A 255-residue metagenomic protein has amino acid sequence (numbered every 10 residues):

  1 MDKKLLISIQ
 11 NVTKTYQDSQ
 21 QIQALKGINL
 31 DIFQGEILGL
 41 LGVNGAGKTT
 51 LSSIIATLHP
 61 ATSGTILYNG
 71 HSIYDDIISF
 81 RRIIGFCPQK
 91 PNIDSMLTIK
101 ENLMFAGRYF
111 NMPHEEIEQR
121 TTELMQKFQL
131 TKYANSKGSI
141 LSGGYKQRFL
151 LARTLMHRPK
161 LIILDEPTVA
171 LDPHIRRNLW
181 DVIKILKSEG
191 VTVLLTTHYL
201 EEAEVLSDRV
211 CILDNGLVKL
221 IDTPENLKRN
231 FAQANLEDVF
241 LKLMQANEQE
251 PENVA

Functional and structural regions predicted by a protein language model:
V43-G47: Walker A (P-loop) phosphate-binding loop of ABC-type ATPase nucleotide-binding domains
G64-Y74, S79-F80: Conserved ABC transporter NBD signature motif
M96, K137-L141: Conserved ABC ATPase signature
M104, R108, E115-Y133: Conserved ABC ATPase "signature" region
R158: Conserved catalytic motifs of ABC-family nucleotide-binding domains
I162-D165: Catalytic Walker B motif of ABC-type/P-loop ATPase nucleotide-binding domains
